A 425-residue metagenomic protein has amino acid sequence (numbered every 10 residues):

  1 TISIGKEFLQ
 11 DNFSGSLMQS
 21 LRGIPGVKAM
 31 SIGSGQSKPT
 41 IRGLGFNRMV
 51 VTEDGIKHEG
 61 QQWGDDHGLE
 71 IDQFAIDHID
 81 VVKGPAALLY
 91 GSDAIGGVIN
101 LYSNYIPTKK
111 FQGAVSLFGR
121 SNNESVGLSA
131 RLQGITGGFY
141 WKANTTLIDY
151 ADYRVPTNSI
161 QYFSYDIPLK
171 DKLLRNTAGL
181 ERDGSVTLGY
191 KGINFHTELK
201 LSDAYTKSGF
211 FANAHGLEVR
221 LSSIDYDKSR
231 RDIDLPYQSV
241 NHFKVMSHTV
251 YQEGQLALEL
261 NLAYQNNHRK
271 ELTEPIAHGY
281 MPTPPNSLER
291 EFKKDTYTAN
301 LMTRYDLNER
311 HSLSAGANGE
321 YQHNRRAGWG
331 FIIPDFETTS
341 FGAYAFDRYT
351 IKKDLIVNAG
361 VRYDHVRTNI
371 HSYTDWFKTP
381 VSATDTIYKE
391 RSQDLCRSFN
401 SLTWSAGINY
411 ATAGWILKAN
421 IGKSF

Functional and structural regions predicted by a protein language model:
T1-L9, K38: N-terminal periplasmic "start-of-domain" segments of outer-membrane beta-barrel proteins
M18-G60, D77: Extracytoplasmic beta-strand/coil segments of soluble accessory domains associated with Gram-negative outer-membrane
I56-K83: Short acidic/polar hinge/loop motifs at secondary-structure boundaries that mediate gating or recognition
G60-Q62, A75-D77, L88-N158, P168 (+2 more regions): Outer-membrane beta-barrel translocator/receptor signature
L117-N123, T136, L147-A151, G192-N194 (+8 more regions): Transmembrane beta-strands of outer-membrane beta-barrel pores
N123-D149, Q161-F211, N241, S247 (+5 more regions): Transmembrane beta-barrel wall of Gram-negative outer-membrane proteins
R175-E181, N194-G254, L258, N266-K293 (+3 more regions): Flexible loop and strand-edge segments within Gram-negative outer membrane beta-barrel domains
N308-S314, N318-E320, G328-F425: Structural signature of Gram-negative outer-membrane beta-barrels, strongest in the C-terminal barrel of TonB-dependent
